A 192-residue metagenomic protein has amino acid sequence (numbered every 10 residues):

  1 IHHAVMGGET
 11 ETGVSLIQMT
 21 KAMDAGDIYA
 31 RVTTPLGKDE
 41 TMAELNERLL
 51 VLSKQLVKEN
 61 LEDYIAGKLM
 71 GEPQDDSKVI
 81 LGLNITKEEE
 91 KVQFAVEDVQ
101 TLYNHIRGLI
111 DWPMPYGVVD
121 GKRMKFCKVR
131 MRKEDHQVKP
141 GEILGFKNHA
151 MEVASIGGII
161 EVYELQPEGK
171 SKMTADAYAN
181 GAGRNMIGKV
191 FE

Functional and structural regions predicted by a protein language model:
I1-L81: Donor/substrate-binding cores of folate-linked one-carbon enzymes
M6, T20, G82-N84, Y116 (+2 more regions): Short secondary-structure boundary/capping segments
T10, A22, T86, V118-D120: A short, structural micro-pattern
I28, G82-I85, A154-G157: Short, flexible turn/loop "capping" segments at secondary-structure junctions
V32, E88-E90, G158-I160: Short amphipathic alpha-helical segments
T34, N46, E90-K91, P167: Generic anion/oxyanion-binding catalytic loop in active/binding sites
E59-V118: Active-site-lining helix/loop region of Rossmann-like oxidoreductase modules
Q93-E192: An anion-binding loop in the catalytic cleft
